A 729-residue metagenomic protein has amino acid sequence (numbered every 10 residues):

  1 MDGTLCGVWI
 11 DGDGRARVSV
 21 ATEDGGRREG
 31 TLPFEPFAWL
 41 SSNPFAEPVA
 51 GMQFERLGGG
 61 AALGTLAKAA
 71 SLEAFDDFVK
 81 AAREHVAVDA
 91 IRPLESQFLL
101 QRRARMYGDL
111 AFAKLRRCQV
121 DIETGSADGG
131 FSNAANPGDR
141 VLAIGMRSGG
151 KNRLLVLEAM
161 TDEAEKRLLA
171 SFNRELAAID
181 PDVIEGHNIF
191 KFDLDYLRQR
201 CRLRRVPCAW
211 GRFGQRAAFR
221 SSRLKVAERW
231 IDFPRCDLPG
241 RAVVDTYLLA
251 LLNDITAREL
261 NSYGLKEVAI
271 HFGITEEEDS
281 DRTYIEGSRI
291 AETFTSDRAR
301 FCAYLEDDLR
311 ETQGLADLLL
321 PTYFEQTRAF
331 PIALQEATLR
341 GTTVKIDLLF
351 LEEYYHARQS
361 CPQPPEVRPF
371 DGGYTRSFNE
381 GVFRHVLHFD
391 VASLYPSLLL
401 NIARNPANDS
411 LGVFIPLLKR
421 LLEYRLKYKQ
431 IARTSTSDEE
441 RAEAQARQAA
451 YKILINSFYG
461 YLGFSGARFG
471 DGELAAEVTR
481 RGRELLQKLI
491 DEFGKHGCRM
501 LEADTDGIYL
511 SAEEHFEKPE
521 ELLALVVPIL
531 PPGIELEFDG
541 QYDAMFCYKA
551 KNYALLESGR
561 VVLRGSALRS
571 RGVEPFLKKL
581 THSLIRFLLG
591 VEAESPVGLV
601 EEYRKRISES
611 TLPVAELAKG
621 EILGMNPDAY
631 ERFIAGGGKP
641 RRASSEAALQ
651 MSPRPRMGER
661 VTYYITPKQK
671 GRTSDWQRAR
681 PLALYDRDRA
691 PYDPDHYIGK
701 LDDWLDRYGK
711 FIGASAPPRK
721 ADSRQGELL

Functional and structural regions predicted by a protein language model:
M1-V183, R202, V206, E306-D307 (+7 more regions): DnaQ-like (DEDDh/DEDDy) 3′-5′ exonuclease domain used for proofreading and 3′-end trimming on nucleic acids
L154-A159, E163-K166, D180, L194 (+1 more regions): Active-site-proximal helix-loop-helix substrate-binding element of RNase H-like nuclease domains
A164-L176, A269-E276, R447-Y459, G482-C498: Structured alpha-helical segments in the cores of large, soluble enzyme domains
D182-I189, L501, Y509: Short glycine-rich phosphate-binding loop at a beta-alpha junction
G287-S393, S397-L400, E440-E484, K488-E492 (+3 more regions): Common nucleic-acid-contacting/processivity interface regions adjacent to the catalytic cores of nucleic-acid enzymes
R425, G497-S511: Catalytic palm active-site di-aspartate
I508-E521: Catalytic palm subdomain of template-directed nucleic-acid polymerases, centered on the conserved carboxylate motif
E520-V527, P531-L729: C-terminal, non-catalytic extensions of nucleic-acid polymerases
